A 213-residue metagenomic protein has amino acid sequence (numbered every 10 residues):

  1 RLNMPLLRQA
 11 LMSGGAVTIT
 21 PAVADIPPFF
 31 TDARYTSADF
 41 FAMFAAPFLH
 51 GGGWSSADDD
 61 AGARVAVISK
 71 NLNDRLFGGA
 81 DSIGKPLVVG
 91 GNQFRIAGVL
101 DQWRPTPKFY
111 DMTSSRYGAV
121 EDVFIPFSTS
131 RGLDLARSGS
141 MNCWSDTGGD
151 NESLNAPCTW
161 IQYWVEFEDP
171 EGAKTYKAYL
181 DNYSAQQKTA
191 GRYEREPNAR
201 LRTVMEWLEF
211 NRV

Functional and structural regions predicted by a protein language model:
R1-G53, E196-R200: Short amphipathic beta-strand/extended segments in non-transmembrane regions
V23-P28, A57-A61, C158-W160: Short glycine-enriched loop/turn motifs at secondary-structure junctions
P27-D32, W207-V213: Short, charged low-complexity intrinsically disordered segments located at boundaries of structured domains
F29, A33, D60, R64-V65 (+1 more regions): Short, well-structured alpha-helical patches and their helix-loop capping segments that border functional surfaces
A38-W54, R64-R212: Mid-to-C-terminal secondary-structure elements that act as membrane-proximal/extracytoplasmic interface segments
